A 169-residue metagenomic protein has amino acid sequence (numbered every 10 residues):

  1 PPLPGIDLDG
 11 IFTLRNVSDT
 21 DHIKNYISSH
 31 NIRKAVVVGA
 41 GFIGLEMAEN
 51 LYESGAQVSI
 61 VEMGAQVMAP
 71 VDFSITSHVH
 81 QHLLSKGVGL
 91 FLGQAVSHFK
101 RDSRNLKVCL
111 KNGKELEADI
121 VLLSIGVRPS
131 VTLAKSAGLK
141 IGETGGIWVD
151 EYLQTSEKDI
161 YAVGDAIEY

Functional and structural regions predicted by a protein language model:
P1, A35-A40, L122, I160: Short glycine- and Lys/Arg-enriched binding-loop motifs that mark or flank ligand-binding interfaces
P1-P2, L45-E46, A118, V131-T132: Glycine/Thr-rich phosphate-binding loops of Rossmann-like dinucleotide-binding domains
P2-L8, I60: Acidic/polar active-site rim loop that often engages polyanionic ligands
D7-N31, E115-Y169: FAD-site-proximal beta/loop scaffold in flavoenzymes
S18, H22-V71, N105: Rossmann-like NAD(P)H-binding beta-loop-alpha module
N50-E53, D102-R104, Y161, Y169: Short hydrophobic/aromatic-rich motifs at helix boundaries and adjacent loops
E53-E151: A Rossmann-like FAD-binding core segment of flavoenzymes
